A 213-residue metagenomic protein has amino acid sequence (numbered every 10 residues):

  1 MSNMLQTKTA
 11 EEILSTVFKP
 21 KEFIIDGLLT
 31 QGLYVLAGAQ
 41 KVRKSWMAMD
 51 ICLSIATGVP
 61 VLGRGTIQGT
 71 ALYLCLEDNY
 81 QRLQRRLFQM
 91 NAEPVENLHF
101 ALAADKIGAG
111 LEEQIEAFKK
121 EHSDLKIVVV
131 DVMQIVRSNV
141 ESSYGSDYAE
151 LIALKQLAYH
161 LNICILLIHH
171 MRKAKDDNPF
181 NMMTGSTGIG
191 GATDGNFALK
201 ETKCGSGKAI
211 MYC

Functional and structural regions predicted by a protein language model:
S2-L5, E11, F18-P20, I24-I25 (+2 more regions): Conserved inter-motif catalytic segment of the P-loop NTP-binding fold
S15-P20, D177-N181: Short gly/ser/thr-rich secondary-structure transition/capping motifs
T30-Y34, G69: Pre-Walker A (Motif I) flank of P-loop NTPase domains
V35-A37, K41, S45-W46, L72-L74 (+2 more regions): Phosphate-binding/switch region of NTP-binding enzymes
M47, I51: Hydrophobic positions on the alpha1 helix immediately C-terminal to the Walker A/P-loop
A56: Gly/Ala-rich phosphate-binding loop of Rossmann-like dinucleotide-binding domains, activating on the conserved
